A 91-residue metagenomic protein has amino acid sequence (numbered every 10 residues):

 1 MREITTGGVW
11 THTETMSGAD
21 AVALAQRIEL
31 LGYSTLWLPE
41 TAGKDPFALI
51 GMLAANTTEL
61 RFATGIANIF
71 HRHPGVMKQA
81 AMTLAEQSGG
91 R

Functional and structural regions predicted by a protein language model:
M1-T64: N-terminal beta1-alpha1-beta2 module of alpha/beta enzyme domains
R2-M16, H73-R91: Flexible, glycine-rich active-site loops centered on histidine and acidic residues that chelate a metal or position
A63-V76: Structural motif corresponding to the early beta-alpha repeats
